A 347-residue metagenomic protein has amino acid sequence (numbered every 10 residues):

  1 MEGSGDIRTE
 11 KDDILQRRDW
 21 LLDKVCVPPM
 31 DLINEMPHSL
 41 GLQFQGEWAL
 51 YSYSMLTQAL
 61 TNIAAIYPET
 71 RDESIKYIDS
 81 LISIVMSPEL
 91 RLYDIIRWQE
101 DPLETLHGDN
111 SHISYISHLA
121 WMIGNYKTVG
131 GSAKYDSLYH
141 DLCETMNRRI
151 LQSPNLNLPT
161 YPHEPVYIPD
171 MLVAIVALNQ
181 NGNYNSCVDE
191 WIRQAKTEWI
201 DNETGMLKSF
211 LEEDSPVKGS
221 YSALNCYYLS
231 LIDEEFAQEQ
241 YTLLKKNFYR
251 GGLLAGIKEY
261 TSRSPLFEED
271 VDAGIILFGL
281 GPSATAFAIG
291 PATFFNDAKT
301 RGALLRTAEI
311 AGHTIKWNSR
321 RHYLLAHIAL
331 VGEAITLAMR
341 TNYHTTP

Functional and structural regions predicted by a protein language model:
E2-R18, I63-D79, Y126-D141, N181-D189 (+3 more regions): Structural helix-adjacent loops and short alpha-helical linkers that scaffold large soluble proteins
D13, D19, D23-V27, I33-A49 (+3 more regions): CBM-like carbohydrate-recognition segments
V25-I33, Q43, T57, A64 (+9 more regions): A conserved position within tetratricopeptide repeats
W48-A64, D109-K127, V166-Q180, S215-D233 (+2 more regions): Well-ordered alpha-helical segments within folded domains of soluble proteins
S52-S54, T61, A65-L172, T341: Extended ligand-binding groove/face enriched in aromatic
Y67, E89, G130, I150-S153 (+4 more regions): Alpha-helical junction/boundary sensor with strong preference for TPR arrays
S114, S153-L156, Y161-S283: Extended ligand-binding clefts on enzyme/binding-domain cores
